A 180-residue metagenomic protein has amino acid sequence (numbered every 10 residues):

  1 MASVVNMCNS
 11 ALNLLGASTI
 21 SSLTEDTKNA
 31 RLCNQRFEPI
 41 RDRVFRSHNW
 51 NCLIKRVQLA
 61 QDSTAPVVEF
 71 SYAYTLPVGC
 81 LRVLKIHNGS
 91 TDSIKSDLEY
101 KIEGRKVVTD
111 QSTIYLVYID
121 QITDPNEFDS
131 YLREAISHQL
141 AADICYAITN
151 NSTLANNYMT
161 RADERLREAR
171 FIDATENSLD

Functional and structural regions predicted by a protein language model:
M1-A2, L23-N34, I122-E134: Short, charged/polar micro-motifs that form catalytic or ligand-binding hotspots
M1-L23: Short, intrinsically disordered N-terminal pre-domain segments
N6-M7, S93-D180: Internal mixed-charge
L12-I20, R41, F45, N49 (+3 more regions): Hydrophobic/aromatic-lined pockets within catalytic cores
A17, E25, R36, K55-L59 (+1 more regions): An acidic- and aromatic-residue-enriched active-site/binding cleft used to recognize and process polar
E25-V44, L154-R170: Short secondary-structure subsegments characteristic of cysteine-rich extracellular domains
R31-E103, F128-I144, I148: Divalent metal-cofactor coordination and adjacent catalytic microenvironments
